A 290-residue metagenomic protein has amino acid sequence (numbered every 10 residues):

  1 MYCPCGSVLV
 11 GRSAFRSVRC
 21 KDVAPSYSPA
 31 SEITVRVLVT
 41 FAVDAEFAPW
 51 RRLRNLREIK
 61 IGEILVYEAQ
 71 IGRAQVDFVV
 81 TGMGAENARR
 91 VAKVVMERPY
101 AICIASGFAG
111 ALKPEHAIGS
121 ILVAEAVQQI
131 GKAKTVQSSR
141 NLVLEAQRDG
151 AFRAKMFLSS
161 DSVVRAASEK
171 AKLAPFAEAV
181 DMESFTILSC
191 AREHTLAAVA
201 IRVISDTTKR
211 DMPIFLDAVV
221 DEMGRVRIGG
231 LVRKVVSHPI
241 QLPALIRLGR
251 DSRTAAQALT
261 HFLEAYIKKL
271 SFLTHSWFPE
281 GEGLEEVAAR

Functional and structural regions predicted by a protein language model:
C3-C5, C20: Cysteine-centered motifs
S13-R16, D22-P29: Short, low-complexity intrinsically disordered segments enriched in A/P/G/S/L with frequent Arg, especially at protein
I33-L38: Extreme N-terminal starter segment of soluble prokaryotic enzymes
T40-A42, V79: Short hydrophobic segments within beta-strands
V43-D44, S184: Helix N-cap/beta->alpha junction signal
E46-W50, N87: Short N-terminal binding/cap micro-motifs at the start of the first secondary-structure element
I61-R290: Glycine-rich phosphate- or other oxyanion-binding loops that anchor nucleotides, phosphorylated ligands
